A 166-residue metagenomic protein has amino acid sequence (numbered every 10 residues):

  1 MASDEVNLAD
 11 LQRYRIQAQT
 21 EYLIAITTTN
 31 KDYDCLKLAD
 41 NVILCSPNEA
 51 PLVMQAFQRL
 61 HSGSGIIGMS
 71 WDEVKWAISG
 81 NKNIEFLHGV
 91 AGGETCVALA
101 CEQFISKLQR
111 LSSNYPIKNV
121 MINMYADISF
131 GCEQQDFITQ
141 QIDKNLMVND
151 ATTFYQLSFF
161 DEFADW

Functional and structural regions predicted by a protein language model:
M1-W166: Tubulin/FtsZ superfamily GTPase core signature
